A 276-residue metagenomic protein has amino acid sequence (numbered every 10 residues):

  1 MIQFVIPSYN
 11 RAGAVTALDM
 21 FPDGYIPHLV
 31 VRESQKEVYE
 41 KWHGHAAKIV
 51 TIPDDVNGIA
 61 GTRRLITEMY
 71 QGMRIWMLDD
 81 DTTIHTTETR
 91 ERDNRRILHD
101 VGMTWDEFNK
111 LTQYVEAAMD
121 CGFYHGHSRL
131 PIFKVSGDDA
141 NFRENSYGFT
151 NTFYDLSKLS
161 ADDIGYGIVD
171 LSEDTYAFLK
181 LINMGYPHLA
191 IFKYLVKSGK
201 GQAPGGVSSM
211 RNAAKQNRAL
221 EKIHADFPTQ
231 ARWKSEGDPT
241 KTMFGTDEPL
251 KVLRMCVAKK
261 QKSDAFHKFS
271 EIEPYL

Functional and structural regions predicted by a protein language model:
M1-Q3, N10-A12, V169-L171, T175-L276: C-terminal catalytic/acceptor-binding lobe
F4-Y25, S34-W42: Short, well-formed alpha-helical segments that are part of the catalytic scaffolds of diverse glycosyltransferases
S8-G13, V56-N57, S157-L159: Short beta->alpha connector loops
N10-R11, D81-T83, P131-K134, L159 (+1 more regions): Short, solvent-exposed loop/turn segments at secondary-structure junctions
V15-A17, Y39-K41, T86-T89, S136-F142 (+2 more regions): A short acidic (Asp/Glu
L29, I75-D79, Y124-R129, H188-F192 (+1 more regions): A structural signal for short, well-ordered beta-strand segments and their strand-loop junctions that often border
V31-L78, T83-H99: Active-site-proximal specificity loops/subdomain of glycosyltransferases
H85-T175, N183: Conserved catalytic core of nucleotide-sugar-dependent glycosyltransferases
